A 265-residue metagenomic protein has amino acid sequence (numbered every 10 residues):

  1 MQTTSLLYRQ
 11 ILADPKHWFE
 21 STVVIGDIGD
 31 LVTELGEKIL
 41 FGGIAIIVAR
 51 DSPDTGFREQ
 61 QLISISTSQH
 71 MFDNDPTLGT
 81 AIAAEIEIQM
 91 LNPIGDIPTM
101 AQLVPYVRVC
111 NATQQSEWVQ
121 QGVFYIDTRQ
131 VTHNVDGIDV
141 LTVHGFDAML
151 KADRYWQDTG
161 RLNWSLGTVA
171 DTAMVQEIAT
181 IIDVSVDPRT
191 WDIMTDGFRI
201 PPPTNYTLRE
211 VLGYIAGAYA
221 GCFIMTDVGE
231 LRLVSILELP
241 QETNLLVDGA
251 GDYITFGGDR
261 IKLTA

Functional and structural regions predicted by a protein language model:
M1-L166, A173-E177, I181, I200-A220 (+4 more regions): Assembly/oligomerization scaffold segments
N163-T168, S235-L237: A short acidic, glycine-rich active-site loop that binds or catalyzes chemistry on phosphate/adenosine moieties
T180, D187-W191: Hydrophobic, small-residue-rich alpha-helical packing segments that form membrane-like cores
T190-I193, D227-G229: Acidic carboxylate-rich catalytic motifs and surrounding loops in phosphoryl-/glycosyl-chemistry enzymes
D192-P202: Surface-exposed aromatic
A220-P240: Extended amphipathic alpha-helical segments with heptad-repeat/coiled-coil character used for oligomerization, fusion
E242-N244: Low-complexity, intrinsically disordered regulatory segments enriched in Pro/Ser/Thr and acidic residues
